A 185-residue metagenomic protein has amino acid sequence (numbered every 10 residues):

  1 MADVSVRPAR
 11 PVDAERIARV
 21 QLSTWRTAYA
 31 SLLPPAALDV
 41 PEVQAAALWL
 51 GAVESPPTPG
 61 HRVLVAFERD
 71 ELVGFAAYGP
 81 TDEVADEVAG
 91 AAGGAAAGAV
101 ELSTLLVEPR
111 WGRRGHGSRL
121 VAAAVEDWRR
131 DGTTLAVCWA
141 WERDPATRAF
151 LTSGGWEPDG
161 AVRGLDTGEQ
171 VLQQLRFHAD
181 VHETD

Functional and structural regions predicted by a protein language model:
A2, S153, T167-D185: Terminal substrate-recognition subdomain of acyl/acetyltransferases
P8-P11, R19-G112, S118-A123, D127 (+3 more regions): Acetyl-CoA-dependent GNAT
Q21, L106, P158, Q170-Q174: Extracytoplasmic/cell-surface-exposed regions of Actinobacterial cell-envelope-associated and secreted proteins
W128-A140: Conserved GNAT acetyl-CoA-binding A-motif
C138-R148, D166: Conserved beta-strand-loop-alpha-helix junction that forms the acyl-donor binding cleft
L151-A161: Conserved acetyl-CoA-binding loop of GNAT-fold acetyltransferases
